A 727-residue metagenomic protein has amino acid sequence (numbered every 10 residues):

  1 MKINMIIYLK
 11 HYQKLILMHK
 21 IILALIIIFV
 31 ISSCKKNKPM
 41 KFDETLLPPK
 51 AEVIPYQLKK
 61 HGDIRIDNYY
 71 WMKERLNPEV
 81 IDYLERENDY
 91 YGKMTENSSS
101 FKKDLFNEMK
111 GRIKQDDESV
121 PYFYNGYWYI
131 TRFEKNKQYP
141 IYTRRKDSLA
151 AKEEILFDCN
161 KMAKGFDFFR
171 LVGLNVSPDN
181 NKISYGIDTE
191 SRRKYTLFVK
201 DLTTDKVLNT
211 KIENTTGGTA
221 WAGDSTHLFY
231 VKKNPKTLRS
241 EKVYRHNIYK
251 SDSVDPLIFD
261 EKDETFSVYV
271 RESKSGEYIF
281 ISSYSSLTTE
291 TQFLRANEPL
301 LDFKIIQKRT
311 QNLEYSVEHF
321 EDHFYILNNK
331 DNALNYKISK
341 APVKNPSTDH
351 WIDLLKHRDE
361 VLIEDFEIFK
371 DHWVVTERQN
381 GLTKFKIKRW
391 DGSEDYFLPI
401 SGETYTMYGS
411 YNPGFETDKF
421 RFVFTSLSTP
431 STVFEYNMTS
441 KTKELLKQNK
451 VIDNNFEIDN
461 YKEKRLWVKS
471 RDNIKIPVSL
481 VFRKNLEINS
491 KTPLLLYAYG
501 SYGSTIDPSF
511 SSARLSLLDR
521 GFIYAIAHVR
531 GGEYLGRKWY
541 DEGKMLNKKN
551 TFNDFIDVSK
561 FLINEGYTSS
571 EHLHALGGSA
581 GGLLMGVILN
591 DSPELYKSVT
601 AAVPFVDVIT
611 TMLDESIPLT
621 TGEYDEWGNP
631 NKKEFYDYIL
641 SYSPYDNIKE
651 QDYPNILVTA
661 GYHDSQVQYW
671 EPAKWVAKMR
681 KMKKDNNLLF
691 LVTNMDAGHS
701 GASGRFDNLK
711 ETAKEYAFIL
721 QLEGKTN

Functional and structural regions predicted by a protein language model:
V30-S33: C-terminal motif of bacterial Sec signal peptides marking the signal peptidase cleavage site
P39-S99, K103-D117: N-terminal pre-domain segments of enzymes
D82-N175, G186, S267-H319, D353 (+7 more regions): Non-catalytic accessory segments flanking enzyme active sites
W128, I183-S184, L228, I279 (+3 more regions): Hydrophobic beta-strand positions that form the internal "hydrophobic ladder" of WD40/Gbeta-like beta-propeller blades
F133-P140, A163-F168, I187-T196, K211-T216 (+7 more regions): A flexible loop/linker signature enriched in serine peptidases of the S9 family
R144-R145, F198-D201, K242-Y249, F293-A296 (+2 more regions): Beta-propeller blade signature
N160-L174, G186-R192, K206-L208, M438-T442 (+7 more regions): Cap/lid segment of the alpha/beta-hydrolase catalytic domain
I526-N727: Active-site-proximal cap/loop segments of hydrolase catalytic domains
